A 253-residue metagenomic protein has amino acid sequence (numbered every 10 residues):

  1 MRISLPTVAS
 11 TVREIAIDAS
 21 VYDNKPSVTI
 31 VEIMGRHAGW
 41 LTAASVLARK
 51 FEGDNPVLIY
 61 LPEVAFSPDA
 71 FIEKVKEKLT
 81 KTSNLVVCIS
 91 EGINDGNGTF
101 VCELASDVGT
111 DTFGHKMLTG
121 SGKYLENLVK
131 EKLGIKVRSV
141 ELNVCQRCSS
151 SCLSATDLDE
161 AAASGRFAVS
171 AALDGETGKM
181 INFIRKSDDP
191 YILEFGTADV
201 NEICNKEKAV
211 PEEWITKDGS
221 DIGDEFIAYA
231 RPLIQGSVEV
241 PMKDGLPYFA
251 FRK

Functional and structural regions predicted by a protein language model:
M1-R138: Accessory alpha-helical/coil subdomains and C-terminal extensions that flank or cap enzyme catalytic cores
E103-K253: C-terminal non-catalytic interaction/assembly regions of soluble proteins
